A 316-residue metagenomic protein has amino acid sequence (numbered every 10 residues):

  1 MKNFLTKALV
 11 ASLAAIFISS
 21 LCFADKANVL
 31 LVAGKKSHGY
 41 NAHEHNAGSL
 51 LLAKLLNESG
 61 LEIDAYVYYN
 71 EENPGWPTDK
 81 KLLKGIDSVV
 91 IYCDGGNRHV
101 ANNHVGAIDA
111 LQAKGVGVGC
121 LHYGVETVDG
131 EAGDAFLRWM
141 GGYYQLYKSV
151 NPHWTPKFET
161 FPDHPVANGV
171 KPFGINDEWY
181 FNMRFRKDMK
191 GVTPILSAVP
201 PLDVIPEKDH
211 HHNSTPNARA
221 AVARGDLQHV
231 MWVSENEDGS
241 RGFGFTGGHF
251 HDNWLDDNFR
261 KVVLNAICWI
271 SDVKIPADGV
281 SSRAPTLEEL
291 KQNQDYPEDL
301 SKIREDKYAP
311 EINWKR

Functional and structural regions predicted by a protein language model:
M1-S12: Bacterial N-terminal signal peptides that target proteins for export
C22-A24: Boundary at the C-terminal end of the N-terminal hydrophobic targeting segment
K26-A27, A33, L50-K54, E58-S59 (+2 more regions): Extracellular ligand-binding/catalytic regions of CAZymes and related secreted enzymes and adhesion modules
L30-V32, S37-T127: Helical hinge/lid and interdomain linker segments adjacent to catalytic or ligand-binding clefts that mediate domain
V32, G96-P172: A glycine-rich, often tryptophan-bearing local segment used as a flexible ligand/cofactor-contacting loop or short
S37-A42, A65, D203-P206, N253-D256: Short, solvent-exposed loop/turn elements at domain surfaces
Q145, V150-D238: Catalytic beta-strand/loop cores that center a nucleophilic Ser/Cys/Thr and support acyl-enzyme chemistry
